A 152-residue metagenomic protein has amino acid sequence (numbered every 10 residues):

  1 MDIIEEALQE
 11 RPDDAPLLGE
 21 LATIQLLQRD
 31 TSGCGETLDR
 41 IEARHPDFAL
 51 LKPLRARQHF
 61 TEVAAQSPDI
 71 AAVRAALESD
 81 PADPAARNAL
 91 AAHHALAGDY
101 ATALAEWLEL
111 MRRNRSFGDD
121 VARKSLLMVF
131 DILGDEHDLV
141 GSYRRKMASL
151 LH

Functional and structural regions predicted by a protein language model:
R11-P12, H45-P46, P81-A82, G98 (+2 more regions): Short coil turns that delineate tetratricopeptide repeat
L18, V73, R87, R123-L126: TPR repeat positional signature
